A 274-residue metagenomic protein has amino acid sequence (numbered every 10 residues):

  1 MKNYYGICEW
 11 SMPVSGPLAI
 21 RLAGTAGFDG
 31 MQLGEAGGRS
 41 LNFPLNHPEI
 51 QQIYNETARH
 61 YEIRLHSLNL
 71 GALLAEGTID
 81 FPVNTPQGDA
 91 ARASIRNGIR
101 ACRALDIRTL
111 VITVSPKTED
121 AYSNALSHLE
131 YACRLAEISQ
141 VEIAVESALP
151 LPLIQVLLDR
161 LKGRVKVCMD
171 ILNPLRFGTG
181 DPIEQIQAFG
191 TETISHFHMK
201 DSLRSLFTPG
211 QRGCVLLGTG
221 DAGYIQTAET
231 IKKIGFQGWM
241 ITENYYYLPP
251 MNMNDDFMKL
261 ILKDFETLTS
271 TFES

Functional and structural regions predicted by a protein language model:
M1-G6, S67-D80: N-terminal small/glycine-rich loop or linker at the start of catalytic domains across soluble metabolic enzymes
M1-Y5, P13-D29, D106, L151-S274: Histidine-acidic metal/acid-base catalytic patches
L18, R59-Y61, A75-K166: Active-site acidic/histidine proton-transfer and metal-coordination neighborhood in alpha/beta enzyme cores
D29-L41: A short beta-strand-loop structural module common to alpha/beta enzyme folds
G38-P48, A72-R92, P116-N124, T208-L216 (+1 more regions): Surface-exposed, active-site-proximal loop segments in enzymatic domains
L41-R64, S139-V141: Short acidic, glycine/proline-enriched helix-loop-strand junctions
N46-Q52, G88, R92-I95, Y122-E130 (+3 more regions): Charged helix-capping and loop-helix junction motifs
